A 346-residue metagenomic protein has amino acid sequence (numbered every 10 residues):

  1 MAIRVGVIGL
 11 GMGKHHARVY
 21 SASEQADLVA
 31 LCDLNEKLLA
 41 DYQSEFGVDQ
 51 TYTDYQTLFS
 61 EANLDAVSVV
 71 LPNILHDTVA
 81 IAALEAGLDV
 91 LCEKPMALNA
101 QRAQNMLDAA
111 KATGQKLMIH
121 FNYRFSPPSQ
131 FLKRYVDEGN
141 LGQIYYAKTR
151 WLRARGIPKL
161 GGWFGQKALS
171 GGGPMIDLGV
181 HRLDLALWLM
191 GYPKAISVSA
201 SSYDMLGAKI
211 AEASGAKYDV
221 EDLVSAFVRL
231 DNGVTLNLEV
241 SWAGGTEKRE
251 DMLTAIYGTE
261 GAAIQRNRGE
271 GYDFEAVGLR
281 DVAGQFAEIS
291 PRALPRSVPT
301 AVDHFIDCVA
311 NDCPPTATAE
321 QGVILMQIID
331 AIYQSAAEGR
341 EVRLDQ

Functional and structural regions predicted by a protein language model:
M1, A26, A66-S68, R102-Q104 (+4 more regions): C-terminal helix-rich "cap/oligomerization" subdomain common to oxidoreductases
M1-F46: N-terminal Rossmann-like dinucleotide-binding module
H16, F46-A109: Beta-loop-alpha module in the N-terminal Rossmann-like domain of NAD(P)-dependent dehydrogenases, especially those
A26-A30, V48, D65-V67, G172-G173: Short active-site oxyanion
C92, L117-I119, K148, L238 (+1 more regions): Hydrophobic residues in well-ordered beta-strands that form the structural core
Q104-Y123, G142-A147: Rossmann-fold dehydrogenase core element
Y123-Y218, G339: Predominantly a Rossmann-like dinucleotide-binding segment in NAD(P)-dependent oxidoreductases
D184-G271, P299-C313: Contiguous beta-strand/loop segments that form the cofactor/metal-binding neighborhood of enzyme cores
